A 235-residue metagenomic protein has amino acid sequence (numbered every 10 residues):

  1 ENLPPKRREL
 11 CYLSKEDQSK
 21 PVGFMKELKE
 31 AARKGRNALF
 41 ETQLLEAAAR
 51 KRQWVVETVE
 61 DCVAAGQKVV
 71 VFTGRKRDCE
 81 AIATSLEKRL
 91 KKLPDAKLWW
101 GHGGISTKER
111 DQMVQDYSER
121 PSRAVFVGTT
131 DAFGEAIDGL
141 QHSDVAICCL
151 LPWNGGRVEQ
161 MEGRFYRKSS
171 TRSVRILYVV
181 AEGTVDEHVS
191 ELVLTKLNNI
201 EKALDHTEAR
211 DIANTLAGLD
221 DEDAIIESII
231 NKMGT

Functional and structural regions predicted by a protein language model:
E1-V69, G74, A81-L86, L197-E227 (+1 more regions): Interdomain linker/hinge connecting the two RecA-like lobes of the SF2 helicase core
E9-L13, W99-G103, V179: Hydrophobic residues at beta-strand termini and immediately following loops that shape nucleotide-binding pockets
S14-Q18, R77-D78, S106, A132-G134 (+3 more regions): Conserved nucleotide-binding/hydrolysis micro-motifs of P-loop NTPases
Q53, E80, T84, D111 (+3 more regions): Alpha-helical elements of the RecA-like P-loop NTPase motor core of helicases
V70-F72, E80, P94-F133: Conserved helicase ATPase core of P-loop NTP-dependent helicases/translocases
D138-L151, R175-Y178: A short beta-strand element within the Helicase C-terminal
W153-G234: A conserved SF2-helicase RecA2
